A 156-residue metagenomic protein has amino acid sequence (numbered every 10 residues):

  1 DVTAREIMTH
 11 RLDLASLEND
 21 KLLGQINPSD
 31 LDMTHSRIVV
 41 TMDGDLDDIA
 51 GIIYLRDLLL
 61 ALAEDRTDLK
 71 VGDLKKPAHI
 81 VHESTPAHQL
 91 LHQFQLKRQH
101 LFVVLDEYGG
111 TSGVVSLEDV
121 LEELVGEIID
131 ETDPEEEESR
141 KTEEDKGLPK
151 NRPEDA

Functional and structural regions predicted by a protein language model:
D1-A156: Cytosolic regulatory modules rich in charged/polar residues
